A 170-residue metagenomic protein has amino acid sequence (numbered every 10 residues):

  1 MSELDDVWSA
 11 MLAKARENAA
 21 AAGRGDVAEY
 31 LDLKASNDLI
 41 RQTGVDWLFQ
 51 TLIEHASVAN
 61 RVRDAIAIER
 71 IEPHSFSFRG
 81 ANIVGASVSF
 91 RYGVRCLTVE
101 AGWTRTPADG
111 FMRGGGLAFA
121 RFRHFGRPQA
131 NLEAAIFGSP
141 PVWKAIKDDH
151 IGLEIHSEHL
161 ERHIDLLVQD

Functional and structural regions predicted by a protein language model:
M1-D5, K34, D38-R41, V45 (+2 more regions): Intrinsic-disorder-associated interaction segments
M1-K34: N-terminal, Lys/Arg- and Ser/Thr-rich interaction peptides
S2, S9, S36, S57 (+4 more regions): Generic serine detector
K14, H55, L167: Residues that form generic nucleotide/phosphate-binding pockets
A21-P73: Contiguous, amphipathic alpha-helical segments that mediate oligomerization or scaffolding in large protein assemblies
S57-C96: Extended, charge-rich alpha-helical segments
N82-D170: Intrinsic disorder/low-complexity polar-acidic segments
